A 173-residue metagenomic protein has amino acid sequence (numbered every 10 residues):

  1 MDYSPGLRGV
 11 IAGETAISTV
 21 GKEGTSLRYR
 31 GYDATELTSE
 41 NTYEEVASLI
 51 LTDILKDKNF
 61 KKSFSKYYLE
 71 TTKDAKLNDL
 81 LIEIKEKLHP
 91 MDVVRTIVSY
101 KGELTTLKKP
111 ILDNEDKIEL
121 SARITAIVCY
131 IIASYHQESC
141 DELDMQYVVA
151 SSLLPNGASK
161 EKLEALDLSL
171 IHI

Functional and structural regions predicted by a protein language model:
M1-I171: Hydrophobic alpha-helical bundle cores within soluble ligand-binding/oligomerization subdomains
